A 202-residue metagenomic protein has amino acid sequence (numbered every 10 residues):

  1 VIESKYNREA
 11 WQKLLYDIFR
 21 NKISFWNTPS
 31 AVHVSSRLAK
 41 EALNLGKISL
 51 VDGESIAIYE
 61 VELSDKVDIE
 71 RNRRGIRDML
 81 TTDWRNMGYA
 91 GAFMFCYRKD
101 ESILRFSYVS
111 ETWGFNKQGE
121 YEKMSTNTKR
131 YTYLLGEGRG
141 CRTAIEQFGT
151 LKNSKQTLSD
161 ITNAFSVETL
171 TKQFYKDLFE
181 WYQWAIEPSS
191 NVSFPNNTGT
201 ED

Functional and structural regions predicted by a protein language model:
V1-E201: Short, basic/polar, glycine-containing "phosphate-handling" surface segments that engage DNA
